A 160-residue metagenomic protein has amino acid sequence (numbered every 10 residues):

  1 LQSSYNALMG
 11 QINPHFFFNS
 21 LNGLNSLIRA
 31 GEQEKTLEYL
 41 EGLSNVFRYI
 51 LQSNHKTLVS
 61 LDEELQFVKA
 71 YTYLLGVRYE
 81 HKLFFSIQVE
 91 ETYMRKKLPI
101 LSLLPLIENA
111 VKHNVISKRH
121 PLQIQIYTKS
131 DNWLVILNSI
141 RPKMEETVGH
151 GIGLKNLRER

Functional and structural regions predicted by a protein language model:
L1-E159: Two-component histidine phosphotransfer core
